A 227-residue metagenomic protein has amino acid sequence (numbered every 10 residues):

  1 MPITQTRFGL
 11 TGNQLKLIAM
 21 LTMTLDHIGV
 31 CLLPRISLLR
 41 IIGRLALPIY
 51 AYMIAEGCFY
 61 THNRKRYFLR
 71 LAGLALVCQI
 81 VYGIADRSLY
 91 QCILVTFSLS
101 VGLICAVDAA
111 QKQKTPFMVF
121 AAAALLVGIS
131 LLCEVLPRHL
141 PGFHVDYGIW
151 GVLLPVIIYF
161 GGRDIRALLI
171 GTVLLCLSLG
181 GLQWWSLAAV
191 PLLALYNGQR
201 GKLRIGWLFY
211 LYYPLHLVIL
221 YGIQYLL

Functional and structural regions predicted by a protein language model:
M1-L227: Alpha-helical transmembrane segments and their immediate juxtamembrane cytosolic regions
